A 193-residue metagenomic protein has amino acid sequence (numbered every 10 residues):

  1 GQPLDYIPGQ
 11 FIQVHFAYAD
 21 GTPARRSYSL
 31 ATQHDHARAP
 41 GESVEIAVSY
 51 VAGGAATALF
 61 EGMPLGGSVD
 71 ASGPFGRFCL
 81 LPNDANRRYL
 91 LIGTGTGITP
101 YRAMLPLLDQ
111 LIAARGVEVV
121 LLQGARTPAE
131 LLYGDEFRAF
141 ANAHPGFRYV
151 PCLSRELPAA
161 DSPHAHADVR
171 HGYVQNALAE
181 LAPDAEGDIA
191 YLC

Functional and structural regions predicted by a protein language model:
G1-G67, S154-R155: Ferredoxin-reductase
P74-D84: A short, basic/flexible loop-to-alpha-helix module at the beginning of a structural domain
P82-R88, D184-G187: Short helix-loop-beta connector
R88-I92, Y191: Conserved beta-strand elements of the Class I
T94-T99: Ser/Thr-glycine-rich phosphate-binding loops at phosphate-binding pockets of nucleotides, nucleotide cofactors
P100-I112: Histidine-anchored nucleotide/phosphate-binding helix
V119-L122, R126-C193: Reductase modules of NAD(P)H-dependent flavoproteins
